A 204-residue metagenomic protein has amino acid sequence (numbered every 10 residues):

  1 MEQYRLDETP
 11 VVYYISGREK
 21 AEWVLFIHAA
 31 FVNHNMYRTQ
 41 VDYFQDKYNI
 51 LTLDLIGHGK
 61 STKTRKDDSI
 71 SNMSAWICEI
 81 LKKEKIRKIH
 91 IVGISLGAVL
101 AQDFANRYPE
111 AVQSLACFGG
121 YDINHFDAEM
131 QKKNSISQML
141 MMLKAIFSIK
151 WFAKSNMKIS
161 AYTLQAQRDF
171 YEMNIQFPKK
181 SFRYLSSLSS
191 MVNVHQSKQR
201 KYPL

Functional and structural regions predicted by a protein language model:
M1-P10: N-terminal cap/lid segment of alpha/beta-hydrolase-fold proteins
V12-K63: Conserved HGGG/HGGXW glycine-rich cap/lid loop of the alpha/beta-hydrolase fold
R38, C78, Q102-N106: Short, hydrophobic alpha-helix immediately C-terminal to the catalytic nucleophile
L51-V92: Active-site loop/oxyanion-hole signature of alpha/beta-hydrolase fold enzymes
G93-G97, A101: Gly/Ala-rich beta-loop-alpha elbow adjacent to hydrolase catalytic centers
Q102, N106-R107, A111-L143: Flexible "cap/lid" loop of the alpha/beta hydrolase fold
F126-A128, A145-Q199: Conserved alpha/beta-hydrolase catalytic His-Asp/Glu region
K201-L204: Catalytic His-Asp charge-relay segment
